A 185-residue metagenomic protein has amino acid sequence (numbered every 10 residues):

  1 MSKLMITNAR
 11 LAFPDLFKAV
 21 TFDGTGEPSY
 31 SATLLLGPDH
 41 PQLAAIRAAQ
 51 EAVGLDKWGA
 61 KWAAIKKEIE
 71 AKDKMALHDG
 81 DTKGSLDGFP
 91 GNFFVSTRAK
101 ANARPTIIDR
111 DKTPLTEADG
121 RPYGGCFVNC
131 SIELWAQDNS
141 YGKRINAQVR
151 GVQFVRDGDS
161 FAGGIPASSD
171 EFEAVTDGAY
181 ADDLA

Functional and structural regions predicted by a protein language model:
M1-K100: OB-fold ssDNA-binding interfaces and closely related basic DNA-contact patches used across DNA replication/repair
M1-L4, D159-A185: Acidic, gly/ser/pro-rich intrinsically disordered tails
A32, C130, A147-R150: Hydrophobic residues positioned within well-ordered beta-strands of beta-sheet architectures
L36-P38, L134-A136, R156: Beta-strand elements of well-folded, non-transmembrane domains
I46-R47, T106-I108, S140-I145, G163-I165: A short secondary-structure junction signal
F93-G120: Glycine-aromatic-enriched beta-strand/loop faces of beta-sandwich-type recognition domains, especially lectin-like
R110-V128, W135-I145: Exposed beta-sheet edge/beta-hairpin loop segments within beta-rich domains
S140-D159: OB-fold/S1-family single-stranded nucleic acid-binding modules
